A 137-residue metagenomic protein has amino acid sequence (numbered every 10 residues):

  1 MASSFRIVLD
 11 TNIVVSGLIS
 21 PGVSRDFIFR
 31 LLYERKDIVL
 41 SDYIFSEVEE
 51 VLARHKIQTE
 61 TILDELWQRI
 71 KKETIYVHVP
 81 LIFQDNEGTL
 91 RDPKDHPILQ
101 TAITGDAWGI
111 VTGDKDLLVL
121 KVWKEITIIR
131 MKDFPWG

Functional and structural regions predicted by a protein language model:
M1-F5: Intrinsically disordered, low-complexity and often Lys/Arg-enriched segments
L9, I19-P21, R25-R54: PIN/NYN-family metal-dependent endoribonuclease catalytic core
I13-V14, I44, D116-L117: Alpha-helix capping/helix-boundary segments
G22, V39, T61, E65 (+2 more regions): Residues at secondary-structure transition points
T74-G109, K115: Active-site neighborhoods of divalent-metal-dependent phosphate/nucleic-acid chemistry enzymes
I103-W108, K115-G137: Acidic, PIN/NYN-like endoribonuclease modules and their adjacent C-terminal/linker elements
